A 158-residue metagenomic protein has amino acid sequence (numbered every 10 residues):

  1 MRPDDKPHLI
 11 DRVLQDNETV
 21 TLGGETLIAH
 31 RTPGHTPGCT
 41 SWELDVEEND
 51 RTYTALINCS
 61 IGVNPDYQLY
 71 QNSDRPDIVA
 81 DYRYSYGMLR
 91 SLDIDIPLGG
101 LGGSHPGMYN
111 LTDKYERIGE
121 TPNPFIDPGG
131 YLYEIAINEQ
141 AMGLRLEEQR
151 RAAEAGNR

Functional and structural regions predicted by a protein language model:
M1-P37, S60-P65, Y70-D95: Metallo-beta-lactamase
L14, T32-H35, W42, L101 (+1 more regions): Divalent metal-coordination and catalytic microenvironments
E25-L27, L44, D50, R158: Bulky hydrophobic/aromatic packing residues
G38-C39, Y109: General alpha-helical segment detector with a strong preference for membrane-spanning helices and helix-boundary regions
S41-V63, Q68: Conserved beta-strand hairpin/beta-sheet module of binuclear metal-dependent hydrolase folds, prominently
N49, V63-R158: Accessory terminal helices/loops
